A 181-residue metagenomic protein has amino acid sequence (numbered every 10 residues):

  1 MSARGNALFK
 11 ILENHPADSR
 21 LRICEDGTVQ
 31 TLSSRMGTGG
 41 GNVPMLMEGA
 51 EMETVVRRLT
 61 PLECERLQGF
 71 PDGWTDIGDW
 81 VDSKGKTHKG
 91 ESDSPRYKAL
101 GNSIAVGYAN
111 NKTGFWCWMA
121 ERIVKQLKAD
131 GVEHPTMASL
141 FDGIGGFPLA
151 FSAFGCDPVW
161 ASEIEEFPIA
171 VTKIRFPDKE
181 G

Functional and structural regions predicted by a protein language model:
M1-P135: Class I SAM-dependent DNA methyltransferase catalytic core with a primary bias toward cytosine-5 DNMT/HhaI-like enzymes
R122-G181: Core alpha/beta nucleotide-donor-binding catalytic domains of modification enzymes
